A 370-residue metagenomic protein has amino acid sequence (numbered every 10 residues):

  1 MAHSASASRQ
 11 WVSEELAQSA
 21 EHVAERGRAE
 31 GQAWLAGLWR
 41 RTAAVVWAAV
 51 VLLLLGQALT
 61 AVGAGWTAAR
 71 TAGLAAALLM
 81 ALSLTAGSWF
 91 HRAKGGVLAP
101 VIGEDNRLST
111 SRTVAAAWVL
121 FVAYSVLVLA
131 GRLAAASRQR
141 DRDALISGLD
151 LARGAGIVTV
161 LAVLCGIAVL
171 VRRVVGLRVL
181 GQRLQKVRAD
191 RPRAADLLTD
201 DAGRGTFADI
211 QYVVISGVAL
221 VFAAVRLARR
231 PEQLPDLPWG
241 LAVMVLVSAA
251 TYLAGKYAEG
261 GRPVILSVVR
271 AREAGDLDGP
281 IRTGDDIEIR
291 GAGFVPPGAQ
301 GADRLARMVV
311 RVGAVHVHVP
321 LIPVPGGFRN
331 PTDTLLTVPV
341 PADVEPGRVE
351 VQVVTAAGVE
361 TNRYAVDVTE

Functional and structural regions predicted by a protein language model:
A2-E25, G181-P192: Short, charged cytosolic
E30-V46, N106-L120, P192-V218: Loop-to-transmembrane boundary segments
V46-L55, R112-R132, A162-C165, D209-A223: Hydrophobic alpha-helical transmembrane segments of multi-pass integral membrane proteins
L52-G63, F90-K94, Y124-R142: Membrane-helix interface motif
A58-L74, A134-G156, R230-W239: Membrane-helix interface and helix-disruption motif detector
L78-L84, I157-R172, S216-R229, D236-A258: Alpha-helical membrane-embedded segments
A99-V101, G176-D200: Juxtamembrane inter-helical linkers in multi-pass membrane proteins
A258-E370: Ser/Thr/Pro-rich low-complexity tracts
